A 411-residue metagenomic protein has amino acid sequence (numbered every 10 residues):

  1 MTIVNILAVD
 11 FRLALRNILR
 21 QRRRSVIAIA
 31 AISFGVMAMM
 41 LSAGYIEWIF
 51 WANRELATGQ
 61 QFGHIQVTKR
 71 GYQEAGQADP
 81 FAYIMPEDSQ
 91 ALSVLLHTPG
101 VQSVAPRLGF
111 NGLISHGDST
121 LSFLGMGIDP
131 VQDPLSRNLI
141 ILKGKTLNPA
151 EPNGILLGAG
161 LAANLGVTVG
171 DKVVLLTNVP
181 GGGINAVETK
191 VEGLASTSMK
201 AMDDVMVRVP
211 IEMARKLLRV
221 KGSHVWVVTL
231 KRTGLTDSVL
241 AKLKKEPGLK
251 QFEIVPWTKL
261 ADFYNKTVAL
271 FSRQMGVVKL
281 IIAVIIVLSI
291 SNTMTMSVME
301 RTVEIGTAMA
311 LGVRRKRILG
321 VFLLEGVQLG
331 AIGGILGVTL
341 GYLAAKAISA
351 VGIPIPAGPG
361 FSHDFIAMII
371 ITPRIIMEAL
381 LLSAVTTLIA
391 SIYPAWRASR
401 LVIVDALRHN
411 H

Functional and structural regions predicted by a protein language model:
M1-M40, N410-H411: N-terminal Sec/SRP start-transfer signal
R22-I49, A269-E304, V327-L336, V385-I389: Hydrophobic alpha-helical transmembrane segments of multi-pass inner-membrane transport and secretion
A43-L124, A150-E151: Hydrophobic, regular-secondary-structure patches
T98, V179-M275, I282: Mechanotransmission and gating elements of multispan inner-membrane complexes involved in transport and envelope
L108-F110, S119, F123-D129, I140-E212: Hydrophobic secondary-structure segments that place a key small or acidic residue at a functional site
T295, E304-I348, E378, T386: Transmembrane alpha-helical interface segments in multi-pass membrane proteins
G320, I335-A379, I392, R400: Short helix-loop junctions at transmembrane helix boundaries
W396-H411: Short cytosolic juxtamembrane segments of multi-pass membrane proteins
